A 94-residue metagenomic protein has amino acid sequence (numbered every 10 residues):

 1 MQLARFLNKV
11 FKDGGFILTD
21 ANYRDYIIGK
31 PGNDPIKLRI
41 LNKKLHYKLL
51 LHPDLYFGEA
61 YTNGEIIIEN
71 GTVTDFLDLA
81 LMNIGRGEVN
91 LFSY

Functional and structural regions predicted by a protein language model:
M1-Y94: Feature captures hydrophobic
